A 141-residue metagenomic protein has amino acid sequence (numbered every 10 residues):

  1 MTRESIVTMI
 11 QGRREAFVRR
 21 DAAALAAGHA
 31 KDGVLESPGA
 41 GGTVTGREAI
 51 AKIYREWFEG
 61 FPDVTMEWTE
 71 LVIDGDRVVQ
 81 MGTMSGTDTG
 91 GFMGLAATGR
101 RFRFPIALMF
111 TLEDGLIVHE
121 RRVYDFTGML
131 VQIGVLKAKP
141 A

Functional and structural regions predicted by a protein language model:
M1-A141: C-terminal and inter-domain tail/linker signature
